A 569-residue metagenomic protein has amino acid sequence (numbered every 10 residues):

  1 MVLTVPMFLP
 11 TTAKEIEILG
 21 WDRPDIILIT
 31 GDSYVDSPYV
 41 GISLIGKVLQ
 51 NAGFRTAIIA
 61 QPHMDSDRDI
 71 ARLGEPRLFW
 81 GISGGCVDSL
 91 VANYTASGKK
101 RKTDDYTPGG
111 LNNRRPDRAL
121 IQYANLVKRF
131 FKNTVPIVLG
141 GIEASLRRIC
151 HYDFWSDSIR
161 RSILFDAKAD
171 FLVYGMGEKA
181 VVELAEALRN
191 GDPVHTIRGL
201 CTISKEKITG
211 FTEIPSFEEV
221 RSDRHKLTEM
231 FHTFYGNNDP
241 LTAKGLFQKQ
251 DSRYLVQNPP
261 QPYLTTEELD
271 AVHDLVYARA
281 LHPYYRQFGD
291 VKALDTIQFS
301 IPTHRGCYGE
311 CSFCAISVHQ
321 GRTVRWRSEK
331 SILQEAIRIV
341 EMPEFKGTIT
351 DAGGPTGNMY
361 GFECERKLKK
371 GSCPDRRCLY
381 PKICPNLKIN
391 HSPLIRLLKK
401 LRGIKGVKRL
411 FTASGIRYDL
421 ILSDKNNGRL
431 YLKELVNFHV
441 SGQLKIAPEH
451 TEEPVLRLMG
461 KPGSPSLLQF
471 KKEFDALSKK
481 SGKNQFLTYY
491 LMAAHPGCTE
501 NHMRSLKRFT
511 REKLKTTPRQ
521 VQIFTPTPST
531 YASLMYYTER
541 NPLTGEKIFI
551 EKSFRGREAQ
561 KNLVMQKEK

Functional and structural regions predicted by a protein language model:
V2-R23, S33, T228-S300: N-terminal [4Fe-4S]-dependent radical SAM core
P24-T30, S37-G74: Nucleic acid-processing catalytic cores of prokaryotic defense/repair systems
L28-T30, L44, I59, H63-M64 (+2 more regions): Conserved SAM/AdoMet-binding glycine-rich loop
I29-V35, R286-A315, L333, V340 (+1 more regions): N-terminal pre-triad scaffold of radical SAM enzymes
G41, A60-Q250, Q257-N258, P262 (+4 more regions): Glycine-rich beta-alpha loop elements in corrinoid/cobalamin-binding modules across cobalamin-dependent enzymes
D65, V194-L227, F231-N238, Q261-L264 (+5 more regions): Terminal amphipathic helices with adjacent charged low-complexity linkers/tails
D88-S97, L146-R148, E178-E183, T323 (+7 more regions): Flexible glycine/acidic-rich beta-alpha junction loops that bind and position SAM and/or redox cofactors in anaerobic
D170, V272, C307, I332 (+2 more regions): Conserved, mostly hydrophobic/aromatic
